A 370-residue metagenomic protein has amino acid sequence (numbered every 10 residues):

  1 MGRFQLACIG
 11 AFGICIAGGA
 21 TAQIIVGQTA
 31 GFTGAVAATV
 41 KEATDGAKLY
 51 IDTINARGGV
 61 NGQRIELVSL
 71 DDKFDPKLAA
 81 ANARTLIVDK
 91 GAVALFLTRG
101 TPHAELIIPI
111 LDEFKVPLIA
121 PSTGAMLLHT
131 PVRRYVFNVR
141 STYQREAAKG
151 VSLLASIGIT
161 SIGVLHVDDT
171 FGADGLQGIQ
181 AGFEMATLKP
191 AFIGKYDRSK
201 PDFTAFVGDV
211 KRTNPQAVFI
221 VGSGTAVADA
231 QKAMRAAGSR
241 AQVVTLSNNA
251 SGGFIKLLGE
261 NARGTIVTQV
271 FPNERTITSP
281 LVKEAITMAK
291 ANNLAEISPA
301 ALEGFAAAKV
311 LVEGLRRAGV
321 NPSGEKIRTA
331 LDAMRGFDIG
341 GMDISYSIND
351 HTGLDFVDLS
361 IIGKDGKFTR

Functional and structural regions predicted by a protein language model:
M1-I9: Bacterial N-terminal signal peptides that target proteins for export
A17-T21: N-terminal signal peptide c-region/cleavage motif recognized by signal peptidases
I25, A38-D45, R57-L127, Y196-F203 (+2 more regions): Beta-alpha junction/loop-to-helix N-cap segments that form part of ligand/metal-binding clefts
G27-K48, L70-K77, R99-P102, L165-A173 (+3 more regions): Extracytoplasmic "Venus flytrap"
A81, A125-L127, R134-G238, N273-T287: Extracellular/periplasmic Venus flytrap/periplasmic-binding protein
L86, K90-R99, I119-P121, G163-H166 (+4 more regions): Periplasmic-binding protein-like
Q231-G304, I362-T369: Extracellular/periplasmic periplasmic-binding protein-like sensory domains
A291-A301, V312-F368: Segments of small-molecule ligand-sensing domains
